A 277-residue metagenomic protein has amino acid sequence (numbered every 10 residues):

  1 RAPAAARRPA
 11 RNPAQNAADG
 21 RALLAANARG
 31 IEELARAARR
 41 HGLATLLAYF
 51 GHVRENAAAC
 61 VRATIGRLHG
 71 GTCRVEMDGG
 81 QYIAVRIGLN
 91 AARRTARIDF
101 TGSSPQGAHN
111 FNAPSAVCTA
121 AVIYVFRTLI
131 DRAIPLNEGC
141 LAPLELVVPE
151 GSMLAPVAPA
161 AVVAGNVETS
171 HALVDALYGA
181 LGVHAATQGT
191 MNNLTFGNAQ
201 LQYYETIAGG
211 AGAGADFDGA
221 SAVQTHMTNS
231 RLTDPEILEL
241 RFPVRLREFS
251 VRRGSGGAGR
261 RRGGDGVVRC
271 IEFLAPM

Functional and structural regions predicted by a protein language model:
R1-M277: Glycine/proline-enriched, intrinsically flexible loops and inter-domain linkers
